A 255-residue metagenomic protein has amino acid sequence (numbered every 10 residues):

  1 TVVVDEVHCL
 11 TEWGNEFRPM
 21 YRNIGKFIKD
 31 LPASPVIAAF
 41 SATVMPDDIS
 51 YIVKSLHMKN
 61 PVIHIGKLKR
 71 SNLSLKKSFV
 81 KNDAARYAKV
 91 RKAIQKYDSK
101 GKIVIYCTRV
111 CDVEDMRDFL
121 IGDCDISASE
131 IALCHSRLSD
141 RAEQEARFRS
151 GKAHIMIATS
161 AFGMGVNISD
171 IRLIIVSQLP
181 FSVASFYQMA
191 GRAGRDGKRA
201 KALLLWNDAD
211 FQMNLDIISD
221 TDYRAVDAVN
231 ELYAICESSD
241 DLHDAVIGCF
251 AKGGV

Functional and structural regions predicted by a protein language model:
T1, I28-P35, H57, K67-R70 (+4 more regions): Conserved catalytic network of the ASCE P-loop NTPase/AAA+ motor domain
T1-I65: Post-DEXD/H (motif II) to motif III coupling segment of the RecA-like Helicase ATP-binding lobe
C9-G14, S71-K76, R141-A142, Q212-D216: A short acidic, helix-capping loop that chelates divalent metal ions and anchors anionic groups
F27, I49-I52, L73, M116-L120 (+1 more regions): Hydrophobic packing residues within well-ordered alpha-helices of enzyme cores
I37, P61-H64, L75, I131-L133 (+1 more regions): Conserved beta-strand scaffold positions in the cores of enzyme catalytic domains, especially in NTP/NDP-utilizing
I37-P46, S74-K76, Y233-D240, F250: Conserved coupling/interface region of RecA-like P-loop/ASCE motor cores
K54, P61-R117: Conserved interdomain linker/interface between the two RecA-like ATPase lobes of SF2 helicase motors
Y97-F162, V166-V255: C-terminal helicase lobe
